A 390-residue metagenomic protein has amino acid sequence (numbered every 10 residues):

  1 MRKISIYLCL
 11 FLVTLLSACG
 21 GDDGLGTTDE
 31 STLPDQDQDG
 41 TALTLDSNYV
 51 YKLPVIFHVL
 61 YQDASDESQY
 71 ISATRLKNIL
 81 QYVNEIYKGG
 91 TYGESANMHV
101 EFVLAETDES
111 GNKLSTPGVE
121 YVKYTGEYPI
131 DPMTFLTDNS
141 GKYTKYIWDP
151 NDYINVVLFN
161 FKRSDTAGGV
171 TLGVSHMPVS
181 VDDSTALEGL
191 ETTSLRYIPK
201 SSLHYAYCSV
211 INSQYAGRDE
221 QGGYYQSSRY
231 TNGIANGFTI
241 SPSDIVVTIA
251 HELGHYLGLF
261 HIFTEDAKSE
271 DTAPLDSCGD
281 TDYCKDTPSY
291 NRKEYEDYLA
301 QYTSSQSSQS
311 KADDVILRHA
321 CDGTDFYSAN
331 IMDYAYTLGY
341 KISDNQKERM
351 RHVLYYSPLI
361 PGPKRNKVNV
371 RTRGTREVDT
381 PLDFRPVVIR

Functional and structural regions predicted by a protein language model:
M1-S5: Positively charged n-region of N-terminal signal peptides that target proteins for export
L15-A18: C-terminal motif of bacterial Sec signal peptides marking the signal peptidase cleavage site
G20-I154, L158-R163, Y355-R390: Propeptide-to-catalytic entry region of secreted or membrane-anchored zinc metalloproteases
E67-Y70, N236-D244, D333-S343: Active-site rim elements
S72-I79, V83, I245-I249, Q346-R349: Stable alpha-helical elements in mature extracytoplasmic
G89-T248, F260-T264, K268-S269, P274-C284 (+1 more regions): Metzincin-family zinc-dependent endopeptidase catalytic domain
G254, G258-L259: Active-site-flanking alpha-helical
T264-R390: Replace "(M1/M4/M9/M12/WLM)" with "(e.g., M1/M4/M8/M9/M12/M26/WLM)" and add "not limited to" to clarify scope
